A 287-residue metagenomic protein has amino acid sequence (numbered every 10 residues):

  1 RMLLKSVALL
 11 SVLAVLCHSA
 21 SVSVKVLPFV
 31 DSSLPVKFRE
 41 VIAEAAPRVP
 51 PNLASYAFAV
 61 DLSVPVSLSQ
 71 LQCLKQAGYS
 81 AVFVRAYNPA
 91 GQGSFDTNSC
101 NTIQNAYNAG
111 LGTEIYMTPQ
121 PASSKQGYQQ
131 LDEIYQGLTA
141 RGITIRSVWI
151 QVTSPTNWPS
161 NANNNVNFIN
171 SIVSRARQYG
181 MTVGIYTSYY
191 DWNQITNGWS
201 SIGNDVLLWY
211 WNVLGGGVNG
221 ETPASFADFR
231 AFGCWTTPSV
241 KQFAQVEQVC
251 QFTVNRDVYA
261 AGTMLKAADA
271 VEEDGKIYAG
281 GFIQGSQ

Functional and structural regions predicted by a protein language model:
L3-A20: Cleavable N-terminal signal peptides of Sec/SRP-targeted secreted and luminal proteins
L13-V15, S69, R230, V246: Secretory pathway export signals and precursors
S23-L62, W199-Q287: Functionally critical loop-and-helix segments that line ligand-binding/catalytic clefts of soluble enzyme domains
V41-T182: Substrate-binding cleft of extracellular glycoside hydrolase catalytic domains
Q70, K125, I195, G220 (+1 more regions): Short acidic, gly/pro-rich beta-turn/loop elements at beta-sheet edges and active-site/ligand-binding grooves
G91, A122, W192, G217 (+1 more regions): Flexible, glycine-rich phosphate/dinucleotide-binding loops and adjacent beta-alpha linkers at cofactor/substrate
R146-D228: Catalytic domains of cell-wall/extracellular-matrix polysaccharide-remodeling enzymes, centered on de-N-acetylation
